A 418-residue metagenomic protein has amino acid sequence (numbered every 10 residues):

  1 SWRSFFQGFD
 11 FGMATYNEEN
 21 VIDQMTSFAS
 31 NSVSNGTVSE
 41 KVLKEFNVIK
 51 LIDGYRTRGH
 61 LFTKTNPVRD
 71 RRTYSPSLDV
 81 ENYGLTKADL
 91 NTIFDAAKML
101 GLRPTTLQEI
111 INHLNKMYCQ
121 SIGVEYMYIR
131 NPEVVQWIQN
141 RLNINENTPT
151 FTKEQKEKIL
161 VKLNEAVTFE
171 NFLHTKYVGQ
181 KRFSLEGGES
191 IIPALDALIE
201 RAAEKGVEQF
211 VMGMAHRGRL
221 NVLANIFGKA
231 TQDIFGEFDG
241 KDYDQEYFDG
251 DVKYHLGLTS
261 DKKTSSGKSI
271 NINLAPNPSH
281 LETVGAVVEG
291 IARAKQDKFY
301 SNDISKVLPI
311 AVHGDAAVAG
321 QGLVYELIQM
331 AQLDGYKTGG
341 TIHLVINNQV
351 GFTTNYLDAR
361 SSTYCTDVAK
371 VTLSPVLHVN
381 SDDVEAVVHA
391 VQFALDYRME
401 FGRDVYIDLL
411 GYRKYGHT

Functional and structural regions predicted by a protein language model:
R3-F5, F9-I191, V207, D244: Extended, charge-enriched "interface" segments that sit outside catalytic cores
N47-K50, A97-K98, I122, E146 (+4 more regions): Short alpha-helical segments and helix-capping/turn motifs at coil-helix boundaries
N47-R71, L198, A202-V222, P309-V312 (+1 more regions): Amphipathic alpha-helical packing elements
V68-T73, M214-V222, I346-Q349, D408-T418: A glycine-rich phosphate-binding loop feature that marks nucleotide/adenosyl-phosphate handling sites
A96-L102, D233-Y243, T354-D358, A369 (+1 more regions): Phosphate/diphosphate-binding loops
C119, G123, N143, E165-T168 (+7 more regions): Generic secondary-structure signature for well-ordered alpha-helical cores
T168, F172-Q232: Active-site pocket-lining segments that scaffold enzyme catalytic pockets across diverse folds
E208-S381: Cofactor-binding active-site loop characterized by glycine-rich and histidine/acidic residues
